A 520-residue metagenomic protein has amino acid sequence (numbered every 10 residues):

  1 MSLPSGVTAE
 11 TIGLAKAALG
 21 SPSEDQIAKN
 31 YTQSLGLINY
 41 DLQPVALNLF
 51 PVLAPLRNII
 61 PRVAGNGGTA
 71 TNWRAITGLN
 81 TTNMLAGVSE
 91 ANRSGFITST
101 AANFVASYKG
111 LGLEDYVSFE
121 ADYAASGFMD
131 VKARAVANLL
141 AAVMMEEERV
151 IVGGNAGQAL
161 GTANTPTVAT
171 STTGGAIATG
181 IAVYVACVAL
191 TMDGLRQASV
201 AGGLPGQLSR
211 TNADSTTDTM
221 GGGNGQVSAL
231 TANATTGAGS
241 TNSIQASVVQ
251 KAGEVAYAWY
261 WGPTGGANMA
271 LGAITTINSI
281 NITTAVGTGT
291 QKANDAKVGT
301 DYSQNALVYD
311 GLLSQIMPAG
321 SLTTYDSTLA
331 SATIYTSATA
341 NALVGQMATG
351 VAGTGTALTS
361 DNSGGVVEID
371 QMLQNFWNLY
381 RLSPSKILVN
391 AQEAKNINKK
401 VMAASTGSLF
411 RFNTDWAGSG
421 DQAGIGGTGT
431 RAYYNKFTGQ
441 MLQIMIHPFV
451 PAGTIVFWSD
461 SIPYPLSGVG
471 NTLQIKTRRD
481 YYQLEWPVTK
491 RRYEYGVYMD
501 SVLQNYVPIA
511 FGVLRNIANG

Functional and structural regions predicted by a protein language model:
M1-G520: Core alpha/beta structural scaffold of self-assembling particle/tube/pore-forming proteins
